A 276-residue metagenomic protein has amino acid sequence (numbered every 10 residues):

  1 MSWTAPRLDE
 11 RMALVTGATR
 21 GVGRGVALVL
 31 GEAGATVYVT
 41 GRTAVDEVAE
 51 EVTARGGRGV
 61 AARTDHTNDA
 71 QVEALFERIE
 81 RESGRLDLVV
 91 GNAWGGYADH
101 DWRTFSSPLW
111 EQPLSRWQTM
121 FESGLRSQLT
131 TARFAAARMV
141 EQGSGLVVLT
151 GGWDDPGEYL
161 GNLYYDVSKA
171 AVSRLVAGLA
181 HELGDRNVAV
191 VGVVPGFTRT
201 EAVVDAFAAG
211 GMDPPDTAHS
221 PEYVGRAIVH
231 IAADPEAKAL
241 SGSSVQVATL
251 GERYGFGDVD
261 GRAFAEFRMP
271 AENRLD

Functional and structural regions predicted by a protein language model:
R11, G57-R58, R85-L86, M139-G151 (+2 more regions): Active-site loop of short-chain dehydrogenase/reductase
M12, T19-G21: Conserved glycine-rich cofactor-binding loop
A33-V48: Conserved glycine-rich Rossmann-like NAD(P)H-binding loop of the short-chain dehydrogenase/reductase
A54-A70: Rossmann-fold cofactor-recognition segment
G95-G96, P108-R116, M120, L146-D185 (+1 more regions): Catalytic loop of short-chain dehydrogenase/reductase
A132-R133, A177: A short, exposed helix-loop element centered on a Lys and neighboring polar residues
G192, A209-L275: C-terminal helical subdomain
